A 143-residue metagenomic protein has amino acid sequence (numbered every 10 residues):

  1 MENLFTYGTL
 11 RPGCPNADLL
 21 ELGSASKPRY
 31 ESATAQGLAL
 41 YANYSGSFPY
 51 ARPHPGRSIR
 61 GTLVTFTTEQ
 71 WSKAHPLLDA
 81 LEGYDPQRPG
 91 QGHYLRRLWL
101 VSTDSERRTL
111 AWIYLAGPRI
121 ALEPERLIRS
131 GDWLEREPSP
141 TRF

Functional and structural regions predicted by a protein language model:
M1-F143: Glycine-aromatic micro-motifs
